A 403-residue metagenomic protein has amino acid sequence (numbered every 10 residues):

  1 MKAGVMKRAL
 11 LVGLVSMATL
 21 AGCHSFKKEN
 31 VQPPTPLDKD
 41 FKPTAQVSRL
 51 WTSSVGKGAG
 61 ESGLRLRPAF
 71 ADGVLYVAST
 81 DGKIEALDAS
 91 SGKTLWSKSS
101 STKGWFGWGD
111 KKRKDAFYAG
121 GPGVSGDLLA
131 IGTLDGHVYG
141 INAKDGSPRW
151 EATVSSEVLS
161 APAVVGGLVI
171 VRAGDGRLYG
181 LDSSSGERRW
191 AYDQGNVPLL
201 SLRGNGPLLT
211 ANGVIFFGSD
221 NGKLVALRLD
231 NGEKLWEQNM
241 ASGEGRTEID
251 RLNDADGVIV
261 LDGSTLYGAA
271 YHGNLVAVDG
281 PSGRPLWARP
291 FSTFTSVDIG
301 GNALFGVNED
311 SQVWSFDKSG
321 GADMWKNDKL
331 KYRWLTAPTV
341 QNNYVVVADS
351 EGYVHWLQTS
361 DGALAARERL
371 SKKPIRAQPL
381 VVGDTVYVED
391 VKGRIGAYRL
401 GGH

Functional and structural regions predicted by a protein language model:
L20-G22: C-terminal motif of bacterial Sec signal peptides marking the signal peptidase cleavage site
K28-T35, P43-A69, S97-G123, W150-V165 (+5 more regions): Extracytoplasmic beta-rich repeat domains
S79, T133, A173-G174, S219-D220 (+4 more regions): Structural signature of WD-repeat beta-propellers
D88-S91, N142-D145, D182-G186, L229-G232 (+4 more regions): Short loop/turn segments that connect beta-strands within beta-propeller blades
G306-S315, A322-W356: Loop/turn-rich, solvent-exposed surfaces of beta-rich toroidal or solenoidal domains
L370, P374-H403: Blade-level signature of beta-propeller repeat domains, shared across WD40, Kelch, NHL, RCC1 and BNR/Asp-box propellers
